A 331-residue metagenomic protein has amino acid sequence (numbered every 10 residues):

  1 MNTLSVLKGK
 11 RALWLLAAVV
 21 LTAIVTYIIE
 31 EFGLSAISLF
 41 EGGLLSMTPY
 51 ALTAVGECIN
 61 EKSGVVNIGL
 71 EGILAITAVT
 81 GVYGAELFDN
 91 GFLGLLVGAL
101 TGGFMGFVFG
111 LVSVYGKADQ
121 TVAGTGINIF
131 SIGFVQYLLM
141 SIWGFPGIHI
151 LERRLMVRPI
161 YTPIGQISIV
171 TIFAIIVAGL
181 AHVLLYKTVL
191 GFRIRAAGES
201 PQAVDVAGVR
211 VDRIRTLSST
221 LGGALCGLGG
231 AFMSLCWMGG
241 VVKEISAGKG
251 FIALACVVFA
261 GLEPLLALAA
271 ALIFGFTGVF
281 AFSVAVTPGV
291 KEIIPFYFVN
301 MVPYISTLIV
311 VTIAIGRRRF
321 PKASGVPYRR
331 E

Functional and structural regions predicted by a protein language model:
M1-A23, A181, E199-R213, V284-E331: Cytosolic-side transmembrane-helix boundaries in multi-pass membrane proteins
M1-L52, T80: Membrane-interfacial amphipathic/re-entrant helices at transmembrane-helix boundaries
N2-G9, K62-V66, M105-Y161, K187 (+2 more regions): Short loop segments and helix-boundary regions at transmembrane helix junctions of multi-pass inner-membrane proteins
F32-F40, L185, G222-V257, G289-V290: Inter-helical junctions in multi-pass inner-membrane proteins, predominant in energy-converting antiporter-like
S38-F88, L95, F104-Q120, V258-L262: Single transmembrane alpha-helix segments in multi-pass membrane proteins
F104-G106, G250-G278, I305-I313: Hydrophobic alpha-helical transmembrane segments of polytopic membrane proteins
Q120, S131-K187, T216, G289-V299 (+1 more regions): Transmembrane helix-bundle core of multi-pass membrane transporters and related energy-transducing complexes
G165-V241, P264-L265: Helix-loop-helix "hairpin" substructures at the membrane interface of multi-pass membrane proteins
